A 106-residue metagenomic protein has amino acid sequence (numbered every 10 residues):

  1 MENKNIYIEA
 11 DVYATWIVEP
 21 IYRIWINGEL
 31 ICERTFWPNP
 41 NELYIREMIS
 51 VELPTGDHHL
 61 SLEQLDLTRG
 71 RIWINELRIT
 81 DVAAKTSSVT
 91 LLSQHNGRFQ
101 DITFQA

Functional and structural regions predicted by a protein language model:
M1-I26, C32, Y44-E47, V51-A106: Beta-strand-rich recognition domains
L30-P40: Solvent-exposed serine/threonine-rich low-complexity stretches and specific carbohydrate-binding patches
